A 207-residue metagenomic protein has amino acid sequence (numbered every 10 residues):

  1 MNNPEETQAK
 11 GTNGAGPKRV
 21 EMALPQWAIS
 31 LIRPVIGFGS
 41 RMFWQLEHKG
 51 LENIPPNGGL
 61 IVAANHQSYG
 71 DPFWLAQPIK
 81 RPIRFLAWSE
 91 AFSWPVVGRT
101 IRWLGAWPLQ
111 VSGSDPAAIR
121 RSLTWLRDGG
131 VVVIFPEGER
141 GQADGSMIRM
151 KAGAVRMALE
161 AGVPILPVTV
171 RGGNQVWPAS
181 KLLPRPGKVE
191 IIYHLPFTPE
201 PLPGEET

Functional and structural regions predicted by a protein language model:
M1-G14: Soluble, non-transmembrane catalytic domains of enzymes that act on hydrophobic metabolites at membranes
P17-E21, L104: A short, mixed-charge helix-start or loop-turn motif at secondary-structure junctions
V20-I32: Helix-enriched interaction subdomains in cytosolic or periplasmic regions, typified by TIR/SEFIR signaling/NADase cores
P25, S40-T207: Soluble catalytic domains of membrane acyltransferases
S30-S40: N-terminal nucleotide/polyanion-binding subdomain common to many enzyme families
